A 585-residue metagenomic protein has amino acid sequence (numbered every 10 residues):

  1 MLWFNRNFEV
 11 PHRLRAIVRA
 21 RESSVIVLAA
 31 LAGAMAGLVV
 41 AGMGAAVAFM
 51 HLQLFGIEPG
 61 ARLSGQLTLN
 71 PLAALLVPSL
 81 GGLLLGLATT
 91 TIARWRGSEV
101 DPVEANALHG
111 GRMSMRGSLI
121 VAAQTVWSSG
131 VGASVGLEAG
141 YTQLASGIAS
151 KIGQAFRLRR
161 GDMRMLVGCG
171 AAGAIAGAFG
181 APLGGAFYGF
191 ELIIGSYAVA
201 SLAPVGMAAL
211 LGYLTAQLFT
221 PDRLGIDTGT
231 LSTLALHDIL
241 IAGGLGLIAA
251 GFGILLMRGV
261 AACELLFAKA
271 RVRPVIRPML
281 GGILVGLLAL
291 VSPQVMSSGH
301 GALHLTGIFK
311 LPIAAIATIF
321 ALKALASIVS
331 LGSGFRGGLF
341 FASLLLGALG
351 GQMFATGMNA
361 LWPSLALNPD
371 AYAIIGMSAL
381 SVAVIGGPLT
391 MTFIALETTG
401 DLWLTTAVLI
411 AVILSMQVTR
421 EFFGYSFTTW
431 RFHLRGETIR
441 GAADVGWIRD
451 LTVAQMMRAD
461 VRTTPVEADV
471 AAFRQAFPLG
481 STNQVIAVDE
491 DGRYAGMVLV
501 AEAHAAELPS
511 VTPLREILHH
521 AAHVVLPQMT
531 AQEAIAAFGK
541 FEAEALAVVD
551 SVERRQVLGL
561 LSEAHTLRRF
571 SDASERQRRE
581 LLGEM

Functional and structural regions predicted by a protein language model:
M1-D450, A454, A459-D460, T464-A476 (+3 more regions): Alpha-helical transmembrane segments and immediately membrane-proximal extracytoplasmic
M1-N5, S551-V552, E580-M585: Short, intrinsically disordered terminal tails adjacent to the first/last structured region
F187, F393, A495-A503, L558-T566: Short hydrophobic beta-strand motif reused across regulatory alpha/beta modules
G351-G357, A505-E507, H519: Ordered, small/hydrophobic-rich secondary-structure cores
T438, I448-R462, A468, G496-L499 (+3 more regions): Bateman (tandem CBS) regulatory domains
T464-T482, V488-D489, A505-S510, V524-S551 (+1 more regions): The conserved cystathionine-beta-synthase
